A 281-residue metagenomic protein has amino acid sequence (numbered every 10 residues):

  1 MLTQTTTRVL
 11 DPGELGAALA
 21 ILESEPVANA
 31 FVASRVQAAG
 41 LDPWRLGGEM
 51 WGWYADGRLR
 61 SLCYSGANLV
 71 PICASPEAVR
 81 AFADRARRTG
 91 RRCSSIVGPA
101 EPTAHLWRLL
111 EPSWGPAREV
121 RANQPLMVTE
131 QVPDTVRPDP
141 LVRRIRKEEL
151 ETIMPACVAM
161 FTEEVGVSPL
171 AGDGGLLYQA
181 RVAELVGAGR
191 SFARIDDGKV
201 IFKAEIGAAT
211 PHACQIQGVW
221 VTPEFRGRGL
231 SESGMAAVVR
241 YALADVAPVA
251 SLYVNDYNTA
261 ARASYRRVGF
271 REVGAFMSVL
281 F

Functional and structural regions predicted by a protein language model:
M1-V32, V132-A171: Short amphipathic alpha-helix that is part of the acyltransferase structural core
T3-L10, A20-P26, A33-R91, S95 (+1 more regions): Conserved donor-binding loop and adjoining core beta-sheet/short helix segment in diverse acyl/aminoacyl transferases
A55-G57, Y64-N68, V132, V165-G166 (+1 more regions): Acetyl-CoA-dependent GNAT
A55-R60, S65-P140, V279: Acyl-donor-binding surface of acyltransferase catalytic domains
P76-R85, G218-P223, G227-A244, R262-R267: Conserved acetyl-CoA-binding loop-helix of GNAT-fold acetyltransferases
G90-A100, A213, A242-V254: Conserved GNAT acetyl-CoA-binding A-motif
V97-T103, P223, L252-A263, V279-F281: Conserved beta-strand-loop-alpha-helix junction that forms the acyl-donor binding cleft
E101-E119, E232, D256-G274: Conserved active-site alpha-helix within GNAT-family acetyltransferase domains
